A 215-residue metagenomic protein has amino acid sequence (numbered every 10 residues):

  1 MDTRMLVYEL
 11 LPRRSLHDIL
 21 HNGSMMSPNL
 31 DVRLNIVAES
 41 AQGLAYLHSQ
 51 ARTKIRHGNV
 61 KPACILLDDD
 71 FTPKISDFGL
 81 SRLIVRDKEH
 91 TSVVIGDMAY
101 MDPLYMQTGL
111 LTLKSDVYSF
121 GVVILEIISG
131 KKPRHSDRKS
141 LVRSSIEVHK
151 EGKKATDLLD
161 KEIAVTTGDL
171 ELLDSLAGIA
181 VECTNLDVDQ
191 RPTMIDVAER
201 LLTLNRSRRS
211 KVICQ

Functional and structural regions predicted by a protein language model:
M1-Q215: Conserved eukaryotic protein kinase-like
